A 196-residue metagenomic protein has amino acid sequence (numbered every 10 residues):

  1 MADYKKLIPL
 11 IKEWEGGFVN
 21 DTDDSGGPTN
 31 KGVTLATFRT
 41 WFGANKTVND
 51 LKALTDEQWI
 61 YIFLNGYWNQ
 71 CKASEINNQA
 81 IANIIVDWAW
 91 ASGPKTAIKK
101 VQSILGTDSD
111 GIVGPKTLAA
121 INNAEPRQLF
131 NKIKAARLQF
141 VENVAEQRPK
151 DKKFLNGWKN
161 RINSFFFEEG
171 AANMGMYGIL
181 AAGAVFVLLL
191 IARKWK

Functional and structural regions predicted by a protein language model:
M1-L180, V187-K196: Cell-wall polysaccharide-cleaving catalytic domain and substrate-binding groove, primarily in peptidoglycan/chitin
